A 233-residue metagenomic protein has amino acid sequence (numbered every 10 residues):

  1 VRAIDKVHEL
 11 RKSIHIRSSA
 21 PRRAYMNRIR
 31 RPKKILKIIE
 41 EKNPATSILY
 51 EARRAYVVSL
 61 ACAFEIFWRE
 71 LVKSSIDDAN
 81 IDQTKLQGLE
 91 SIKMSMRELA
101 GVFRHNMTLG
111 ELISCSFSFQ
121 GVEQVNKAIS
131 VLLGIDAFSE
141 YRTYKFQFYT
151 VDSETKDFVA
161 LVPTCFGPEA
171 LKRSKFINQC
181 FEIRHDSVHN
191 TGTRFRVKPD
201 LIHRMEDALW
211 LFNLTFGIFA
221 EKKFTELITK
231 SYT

Functional and structural regions predicted by a protein language model:
V1-A55, C62, E70-S75, I81-E90: Charged alpha-helical initiation segments
R2-K37, T150-T233: Polyanionic, low-complexity intrinsically disordered segments
S13, I39, V102, L112-C115 (+1 more regions): Low-complexity, intrinsically disordered/propeptide-like segments
R53-L60, F64, W68, R173 (+2 more regions): Short runs of predominantly hydrophobic/aromatic residues within well-ordered alpha helices that form helix-helix
S59-L60, I66-A170: Helix-loop junctions and short alpha-helical segments
